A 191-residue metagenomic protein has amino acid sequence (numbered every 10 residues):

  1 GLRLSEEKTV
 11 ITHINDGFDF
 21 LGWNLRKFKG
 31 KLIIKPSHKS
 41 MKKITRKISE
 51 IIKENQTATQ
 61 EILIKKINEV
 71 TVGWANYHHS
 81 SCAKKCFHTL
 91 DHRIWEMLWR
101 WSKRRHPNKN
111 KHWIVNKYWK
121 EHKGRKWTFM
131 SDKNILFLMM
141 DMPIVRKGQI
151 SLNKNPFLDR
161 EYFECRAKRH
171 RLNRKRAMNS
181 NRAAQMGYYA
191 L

Functional and structural regions predicted by a protein language model:
G1-L191: Non-catalytic terminal/accessory segments
